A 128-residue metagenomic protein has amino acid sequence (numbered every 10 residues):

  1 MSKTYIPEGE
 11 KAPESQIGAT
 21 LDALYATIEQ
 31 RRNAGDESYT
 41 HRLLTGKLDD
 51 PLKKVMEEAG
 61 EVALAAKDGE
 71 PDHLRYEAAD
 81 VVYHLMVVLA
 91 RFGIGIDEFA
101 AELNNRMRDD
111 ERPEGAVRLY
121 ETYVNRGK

Functional and structural regions predicted by a protein language model:
M1-A78, V82-K128: Flexible "arm" and connector segments at domain edges
